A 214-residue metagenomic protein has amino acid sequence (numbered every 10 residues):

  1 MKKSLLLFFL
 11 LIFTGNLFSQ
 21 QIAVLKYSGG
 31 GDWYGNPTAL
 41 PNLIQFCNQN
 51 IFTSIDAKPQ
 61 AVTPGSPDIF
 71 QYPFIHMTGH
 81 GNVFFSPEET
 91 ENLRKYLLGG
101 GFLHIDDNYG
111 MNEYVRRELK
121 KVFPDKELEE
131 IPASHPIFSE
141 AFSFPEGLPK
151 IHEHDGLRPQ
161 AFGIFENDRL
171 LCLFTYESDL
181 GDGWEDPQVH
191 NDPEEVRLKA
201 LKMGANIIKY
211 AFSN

Functional and structural regions predicted by a protein language model:
S4-T14: Sec-dependent N-terminal signal peptides
F18-F74, T78-G81, L171, D179-L180 (+1 more regions): Aromatic-Pro/Gly-enriched surface loop or interdomain linker that acts as a lid/target-recognition segment
I22, F74-E113: Short alpha-beta junction capping motif
Y27-G31, H80-F84, F102, N108-E113 (+2 more regions): Solvent-exposed loop/turn segments at secondary-structure junctions within structured extracellular/periplasmic domains
T53-V62, I105-N108, K126-S134: Surface-exposed patches in mature extracellular/periplasmic domains of secreted proteins
A61-Q71, Y114, I131-E140: Acidic helix-start/capping segments at beta-turn-to-alpha-helix junctions
G65, G156-C172: Short, surface-exposed beta-strand/loop micro-motifs that present aromatic residues
R117-L148: Acidic, glycine-rich loop-and-strand cores that form catalytic or ligand-binding grooves in diverse globular domains
